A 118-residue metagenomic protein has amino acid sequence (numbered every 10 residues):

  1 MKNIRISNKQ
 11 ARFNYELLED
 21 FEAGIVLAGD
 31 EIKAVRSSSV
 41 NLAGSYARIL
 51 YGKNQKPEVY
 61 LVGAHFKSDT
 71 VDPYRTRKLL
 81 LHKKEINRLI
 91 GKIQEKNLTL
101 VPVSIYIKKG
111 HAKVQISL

Functional and structural regions predicted by a protein language model:
M1-D30: Intrinsically disordered, Lys/Arg-rich N-terminal extensions and targeting peptides of nucleic-acid-associated proteins
V26, Q55-Y60, K113-Q115: General beta-strand recognition
L27-G29, L42-G44, L61, L100-P102: Hydrophobic residues on conserved beta-strands that form the core of alpha/beta folds
G29, I49-Y51, G63, I116-L118: Flexible glycine-/small-residue-rich
K33, N41, K67-D69: Short, surface-exposed beta-strand-loop junctions and turns on beta-sheet-rich folds
S45-I49, I105: A structural signal for short hydrophobic beta-strand segments in well-ordered beta-sheet cores
L50-K92: Helix-adjacent hinge/juxtasegments
K83-S117: Beta-rich strand-turn-strand
